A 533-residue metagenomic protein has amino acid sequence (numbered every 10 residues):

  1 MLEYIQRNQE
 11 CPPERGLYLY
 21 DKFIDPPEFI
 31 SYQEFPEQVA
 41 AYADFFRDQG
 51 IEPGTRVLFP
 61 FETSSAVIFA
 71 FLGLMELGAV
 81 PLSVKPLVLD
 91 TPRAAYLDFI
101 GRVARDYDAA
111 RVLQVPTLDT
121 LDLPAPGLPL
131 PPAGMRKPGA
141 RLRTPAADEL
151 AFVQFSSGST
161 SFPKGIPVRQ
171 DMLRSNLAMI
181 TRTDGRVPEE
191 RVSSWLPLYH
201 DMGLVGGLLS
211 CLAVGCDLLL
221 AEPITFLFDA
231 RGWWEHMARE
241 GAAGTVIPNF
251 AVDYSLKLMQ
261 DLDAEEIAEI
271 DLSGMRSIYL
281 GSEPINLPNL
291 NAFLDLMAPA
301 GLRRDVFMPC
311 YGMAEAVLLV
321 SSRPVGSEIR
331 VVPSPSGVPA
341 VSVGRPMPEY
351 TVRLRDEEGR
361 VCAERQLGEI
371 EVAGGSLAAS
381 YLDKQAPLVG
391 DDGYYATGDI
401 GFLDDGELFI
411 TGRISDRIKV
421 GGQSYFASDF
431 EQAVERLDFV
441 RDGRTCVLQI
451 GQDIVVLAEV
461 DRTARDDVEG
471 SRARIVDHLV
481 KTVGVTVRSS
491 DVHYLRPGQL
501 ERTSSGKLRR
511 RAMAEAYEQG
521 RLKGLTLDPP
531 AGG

Functional and structural regions predicted by a protein language model:
Y4-I30, L150-V153, T160, G312 (+1 more regions): AMP-dependent adenylate-forming
P13-R15, K137-F155, S161-F162, M172-N176 (+1 more regions): Conserved pre-ATP/AMP-binding loop-to-beta segment of ANL
L17-S64, I68-F69, L89-Y96, T144 (+1 more regions): Conserved AMP-binding/adenylate-forming core of the ANL superfamily
P116-T120, A242-D295, F307-A316, Y381-L382 (+1 more regions): Adenylate-forming
R174-R191, D201-A243, L258-E265: Conserved AMP-binding/adenylation subdomain of ANL enzymes
T245, G374, A379-S380, I400-V483: AMP-binding/adenylate-forming catalytic core of the ANL superfamily
R276-I278, I285-E407, S415-R417: Conserved AMP-binding/adenylate-forming
R444, V456, V480-G532: Conserved C-terminal "lid"/linker of ANL adenylate-forming enzymes
